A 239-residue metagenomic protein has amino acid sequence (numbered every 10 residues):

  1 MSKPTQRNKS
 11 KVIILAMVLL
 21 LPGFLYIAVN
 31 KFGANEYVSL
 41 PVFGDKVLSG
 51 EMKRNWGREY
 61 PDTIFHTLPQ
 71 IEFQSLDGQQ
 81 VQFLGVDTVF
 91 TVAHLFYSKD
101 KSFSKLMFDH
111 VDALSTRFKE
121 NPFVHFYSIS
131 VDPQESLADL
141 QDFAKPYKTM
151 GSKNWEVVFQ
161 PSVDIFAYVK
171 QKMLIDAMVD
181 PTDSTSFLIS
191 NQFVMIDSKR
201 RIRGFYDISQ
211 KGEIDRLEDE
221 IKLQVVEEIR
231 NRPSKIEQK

Functional and structural regions predicted by a protein language model:
M1-T67: N-terminal targeting signals for export/organelle localization
H66-T67, V89, L188-S190: Short, small/polar residue-rich loop motifs at catalytic or cofactor-binding pockets
E72-F73, M195: Hydrophobic beta-strand positions
Q80-V111, H125-Y127: Short active-site neighborhood of thiol/selenol oxidoreductases, capturing the structured segment around
L106-Y168: Structural microenvironment flanking redox-active thiols in thiol-disulfide oxidoreductases
N154-W155, F166, K172-V179, F187-V194: Structural micro-motif
D180-K239: Thiol-/selenol-based redox modules, centered on thioredoxin-like and closely related oxidoreductase domains
